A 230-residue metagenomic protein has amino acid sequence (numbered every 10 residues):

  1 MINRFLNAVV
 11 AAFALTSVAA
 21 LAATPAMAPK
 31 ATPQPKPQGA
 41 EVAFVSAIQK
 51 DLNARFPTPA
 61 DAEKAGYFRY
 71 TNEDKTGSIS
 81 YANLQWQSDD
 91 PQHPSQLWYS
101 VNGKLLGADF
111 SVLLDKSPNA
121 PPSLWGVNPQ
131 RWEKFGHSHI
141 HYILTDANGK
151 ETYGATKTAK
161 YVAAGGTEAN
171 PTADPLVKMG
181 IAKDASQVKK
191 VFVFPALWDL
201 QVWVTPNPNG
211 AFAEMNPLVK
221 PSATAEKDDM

Functional and structural regions predicted by a protein language model:
M1-V9: Bacterial N-terminal signal peptides that target proteins for export
V9-A19: Bacterial N-terminal signal peptides
P25-M230: Primary mode marks residue(s) on the alpha4-beta5-alpha5 output face of response regulator receiver
